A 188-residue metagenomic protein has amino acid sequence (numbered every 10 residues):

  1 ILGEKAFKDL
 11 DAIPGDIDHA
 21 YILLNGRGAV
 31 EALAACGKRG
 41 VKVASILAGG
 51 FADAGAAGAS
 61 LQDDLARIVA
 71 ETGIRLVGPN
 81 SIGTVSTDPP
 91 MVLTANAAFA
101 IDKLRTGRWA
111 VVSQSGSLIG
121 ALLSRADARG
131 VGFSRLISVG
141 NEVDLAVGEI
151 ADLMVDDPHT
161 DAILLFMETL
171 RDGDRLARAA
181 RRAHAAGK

Functional and structural regions predicted by a protein language model:
I1-K188: Catalytic-core regions of core metabolic enzymes, especially those transforming organic acids/acyl-group intermediates
